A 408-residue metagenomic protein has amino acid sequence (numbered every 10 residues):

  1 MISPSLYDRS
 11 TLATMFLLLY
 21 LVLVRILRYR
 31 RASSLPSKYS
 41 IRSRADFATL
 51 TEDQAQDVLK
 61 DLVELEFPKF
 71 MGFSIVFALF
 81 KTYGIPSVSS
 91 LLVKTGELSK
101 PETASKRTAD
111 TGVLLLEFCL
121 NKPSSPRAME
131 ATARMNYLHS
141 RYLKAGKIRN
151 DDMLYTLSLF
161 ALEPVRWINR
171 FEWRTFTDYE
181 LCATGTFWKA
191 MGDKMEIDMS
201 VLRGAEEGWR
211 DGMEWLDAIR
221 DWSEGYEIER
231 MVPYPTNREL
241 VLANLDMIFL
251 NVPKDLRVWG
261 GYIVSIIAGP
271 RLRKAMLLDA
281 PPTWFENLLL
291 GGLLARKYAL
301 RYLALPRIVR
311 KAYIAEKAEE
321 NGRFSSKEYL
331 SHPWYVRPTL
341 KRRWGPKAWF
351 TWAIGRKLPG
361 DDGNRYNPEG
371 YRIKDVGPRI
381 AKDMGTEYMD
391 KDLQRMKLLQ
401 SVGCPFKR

Functional and structural regions predicted by a protein language model:
M1-R408: Mature, function-bearing regions of proteins
